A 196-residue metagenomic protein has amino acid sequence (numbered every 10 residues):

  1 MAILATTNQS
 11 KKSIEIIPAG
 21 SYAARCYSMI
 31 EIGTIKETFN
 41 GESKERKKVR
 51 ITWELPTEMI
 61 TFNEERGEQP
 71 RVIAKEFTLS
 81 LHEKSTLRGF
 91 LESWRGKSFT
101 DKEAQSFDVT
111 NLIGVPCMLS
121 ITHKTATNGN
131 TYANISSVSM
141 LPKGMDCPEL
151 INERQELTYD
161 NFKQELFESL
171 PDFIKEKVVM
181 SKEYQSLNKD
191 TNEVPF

Functional and structural regions predicted by a protein language model:
M1-F196: Short beta-rich binding modules
